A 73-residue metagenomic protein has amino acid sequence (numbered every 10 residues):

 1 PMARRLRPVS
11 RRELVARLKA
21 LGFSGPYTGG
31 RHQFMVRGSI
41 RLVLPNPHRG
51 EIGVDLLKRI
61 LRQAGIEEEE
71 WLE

Functional and structural regions predicted by a protein language model:
P1-E73: Basic nucleic-acid-binding interfaces
